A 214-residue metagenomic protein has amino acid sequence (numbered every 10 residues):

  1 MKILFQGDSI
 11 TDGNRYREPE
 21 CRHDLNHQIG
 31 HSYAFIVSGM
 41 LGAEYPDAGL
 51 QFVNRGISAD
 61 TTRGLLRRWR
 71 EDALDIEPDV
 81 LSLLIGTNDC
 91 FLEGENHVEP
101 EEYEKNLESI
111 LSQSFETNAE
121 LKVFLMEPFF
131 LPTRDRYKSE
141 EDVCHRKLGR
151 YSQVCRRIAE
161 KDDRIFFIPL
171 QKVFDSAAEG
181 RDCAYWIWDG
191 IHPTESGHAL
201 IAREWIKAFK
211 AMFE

Functional and structural regions predicted by a protein language model:
M1-S58, R68-E77: Serine-esterase "nucleophile elbow" of acetyl-processing enzymes
I36-Q51, G64-E214: Alpha-helical cap/lid subdomain in secreted, periplasmic, or secretory-pathway luminal O-acyl-processing enzymes
